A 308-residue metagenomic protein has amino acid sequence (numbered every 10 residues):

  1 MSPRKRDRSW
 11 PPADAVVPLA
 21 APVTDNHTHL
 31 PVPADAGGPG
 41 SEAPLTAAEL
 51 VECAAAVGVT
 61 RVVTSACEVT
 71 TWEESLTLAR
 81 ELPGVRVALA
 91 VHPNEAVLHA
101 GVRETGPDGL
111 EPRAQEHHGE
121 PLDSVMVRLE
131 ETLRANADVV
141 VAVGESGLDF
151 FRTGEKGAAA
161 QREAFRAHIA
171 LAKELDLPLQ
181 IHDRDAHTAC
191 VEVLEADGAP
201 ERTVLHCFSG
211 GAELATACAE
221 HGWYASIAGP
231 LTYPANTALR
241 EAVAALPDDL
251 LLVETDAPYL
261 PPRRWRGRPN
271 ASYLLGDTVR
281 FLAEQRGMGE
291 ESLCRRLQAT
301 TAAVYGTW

Functional and structural regions predicted by a protein language model:
M1-W308: Mid-domain alpha/beta scaffold segments of enzyme catalytic cores
